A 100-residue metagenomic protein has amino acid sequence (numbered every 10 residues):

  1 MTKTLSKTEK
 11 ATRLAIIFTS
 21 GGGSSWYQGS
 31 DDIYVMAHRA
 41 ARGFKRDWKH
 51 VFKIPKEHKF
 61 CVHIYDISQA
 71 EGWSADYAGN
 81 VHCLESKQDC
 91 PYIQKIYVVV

Functional and structural regions predicted by a protein language model:
M1-T12, Y97-V100: Short intrinsically disordered terminal tails
E9-S24: Short aromatic-glycine-(Arg/Gly/Cys) micro-motifs in beta-strand/loop hairpins
L14-I17, F60-I64, I96: Hydrophobic beta-strand residues in large extracellular and virion-surface proteins
F18-S20, D66, V100: Residue-level signal for short segments within beta-strands and strand-turn junctions of well-structured beta-sheet
G23-H38: A short, exposed loop/beta-hairpin motif centered on an aromatic-Gly-Thr core
Y34, R39-C90: Acidic, low-complexity, intrinsically disordered interaction modules
